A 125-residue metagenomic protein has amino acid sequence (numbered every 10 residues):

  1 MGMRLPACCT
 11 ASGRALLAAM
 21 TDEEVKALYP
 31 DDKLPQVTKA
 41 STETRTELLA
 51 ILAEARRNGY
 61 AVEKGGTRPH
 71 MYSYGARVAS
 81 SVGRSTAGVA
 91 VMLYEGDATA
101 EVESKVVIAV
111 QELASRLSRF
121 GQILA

Functional and structural regions predicted by a protein language model:
M1-T67: Short, solvent-exposed recognition segments
G2, A79, M92-Y94: Solvent-exposed residues in well-ordered beta-strands and their adjoining turns, especially edge/terminal strands
C8, Y74, M92: Residues in well-ordered beta-strands of folded domains
P69-H70, A87-A125: Juxtadomain coupling helices with adjacent low-complexity linkers
P69-R77: A short beta-strand signature within small-molecule sensing/ligand-binding domains used in signal transduction
A79-S85: Flexible loop/coil segments at beta-strand boundaries within sensory signal-transduction domains
